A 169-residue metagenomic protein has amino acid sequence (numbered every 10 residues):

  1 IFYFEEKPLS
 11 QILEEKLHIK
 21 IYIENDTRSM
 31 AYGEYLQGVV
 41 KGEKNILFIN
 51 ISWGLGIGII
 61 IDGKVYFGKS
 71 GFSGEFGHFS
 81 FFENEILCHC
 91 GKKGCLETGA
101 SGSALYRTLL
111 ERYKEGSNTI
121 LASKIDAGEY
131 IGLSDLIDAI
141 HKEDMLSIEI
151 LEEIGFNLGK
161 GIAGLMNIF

Functional and structural regions predicted by a protein language model:
I1-N45: Glycine-rich phosphate-binding loop and adjoining helix at the ATP-binding site of ATP-dependent phosphoryl-transfer
F4, P8, N25, M30 (+4 more regions): Conserved active-site and cofactor/substrate-binding residues in soluble primary-metabolism enzymes
Q11, E15-I19, Q37, G42 (+3 more regions): ATP-binding/phosphotransfer module of carbohydrate and carboxylate kinases, centering on a glycine-rich
R28-S29, G54, G102, Y106: Alpha-helix N-cap/helix-start and coil->helix boundary motif
Y32, G56-G58, M166: Short active-site-adjacent structural elements
Y35, V65-G68, S123: Intrinsically disordered, low-complexity boundary segments flanking structured domains
V40-A100: Glycine-rich phosphate-binding loop of actin/hexokinase-like ATP-binding domains
